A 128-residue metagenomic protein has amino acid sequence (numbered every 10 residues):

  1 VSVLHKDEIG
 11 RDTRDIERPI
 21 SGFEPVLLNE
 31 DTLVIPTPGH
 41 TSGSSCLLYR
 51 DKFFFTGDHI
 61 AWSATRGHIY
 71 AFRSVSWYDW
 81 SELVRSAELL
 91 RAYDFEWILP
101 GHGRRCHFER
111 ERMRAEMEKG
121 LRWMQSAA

Functional and structural regions predicted by a protein language model:
V1-L28, E118-W123: Active-site HxH/HxHxD metal-binding segment of metal-dependent hydrolases
R11-D12, L33-P38, S42-A127: Metallo-beta-lactamase
